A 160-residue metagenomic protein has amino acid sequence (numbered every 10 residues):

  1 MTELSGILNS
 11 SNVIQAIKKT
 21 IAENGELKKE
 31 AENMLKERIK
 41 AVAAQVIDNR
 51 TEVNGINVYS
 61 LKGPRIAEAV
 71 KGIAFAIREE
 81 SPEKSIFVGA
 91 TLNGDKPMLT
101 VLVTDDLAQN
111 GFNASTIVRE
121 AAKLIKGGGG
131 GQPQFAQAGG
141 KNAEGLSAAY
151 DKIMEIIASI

Functional and structural regions predicted by a protein language model:
M1-I160: Terminal appendage regions of diverse proteins
